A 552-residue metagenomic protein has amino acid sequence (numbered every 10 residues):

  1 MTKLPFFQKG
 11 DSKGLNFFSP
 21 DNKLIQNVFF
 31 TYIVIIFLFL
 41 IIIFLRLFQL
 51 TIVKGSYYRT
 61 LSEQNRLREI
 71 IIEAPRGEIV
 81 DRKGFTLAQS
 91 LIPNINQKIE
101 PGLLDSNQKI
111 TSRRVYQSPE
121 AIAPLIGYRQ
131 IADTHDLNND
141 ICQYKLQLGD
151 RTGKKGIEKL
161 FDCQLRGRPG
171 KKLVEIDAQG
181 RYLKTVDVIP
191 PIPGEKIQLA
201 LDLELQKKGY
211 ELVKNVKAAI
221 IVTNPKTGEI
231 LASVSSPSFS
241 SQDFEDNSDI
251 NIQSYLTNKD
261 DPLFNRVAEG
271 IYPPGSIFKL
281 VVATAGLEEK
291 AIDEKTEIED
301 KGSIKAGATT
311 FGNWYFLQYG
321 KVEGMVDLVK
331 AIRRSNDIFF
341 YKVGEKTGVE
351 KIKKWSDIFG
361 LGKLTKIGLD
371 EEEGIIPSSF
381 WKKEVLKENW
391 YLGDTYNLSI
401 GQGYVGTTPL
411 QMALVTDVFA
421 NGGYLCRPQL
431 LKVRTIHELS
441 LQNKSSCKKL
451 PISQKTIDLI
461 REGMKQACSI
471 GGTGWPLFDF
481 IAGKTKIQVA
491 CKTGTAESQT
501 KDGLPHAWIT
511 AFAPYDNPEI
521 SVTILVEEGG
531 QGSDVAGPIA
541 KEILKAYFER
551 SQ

Functional and structural regions predicted by a protein language model:
M1-I250, P262, I271, D293-E299 (+4 more regions): Periplasmic/cell-envelope proteins involved in peptidoglycan metabolism and beta-lactam response
T2-F7, K83, A88, D177-Q179 (+4 more regions): Beta-lactam-recognizing serine transpeptidase/beta-lactamase-like catalytic domain environment
